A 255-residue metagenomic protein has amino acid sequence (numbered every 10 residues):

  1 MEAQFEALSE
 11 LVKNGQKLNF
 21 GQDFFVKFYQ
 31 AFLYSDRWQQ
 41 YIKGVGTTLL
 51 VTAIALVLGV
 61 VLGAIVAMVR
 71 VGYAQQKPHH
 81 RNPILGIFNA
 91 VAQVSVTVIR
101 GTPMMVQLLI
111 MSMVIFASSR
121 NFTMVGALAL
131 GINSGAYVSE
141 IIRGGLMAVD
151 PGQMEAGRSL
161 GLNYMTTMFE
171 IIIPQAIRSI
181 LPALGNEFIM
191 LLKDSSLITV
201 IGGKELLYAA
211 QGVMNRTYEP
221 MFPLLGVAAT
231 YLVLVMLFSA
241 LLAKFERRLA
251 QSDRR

Functional and structural regions predicted by a protein language model:
M1-R255: Transmembrane alpha-helices and adjacent helix-loop boundaries
